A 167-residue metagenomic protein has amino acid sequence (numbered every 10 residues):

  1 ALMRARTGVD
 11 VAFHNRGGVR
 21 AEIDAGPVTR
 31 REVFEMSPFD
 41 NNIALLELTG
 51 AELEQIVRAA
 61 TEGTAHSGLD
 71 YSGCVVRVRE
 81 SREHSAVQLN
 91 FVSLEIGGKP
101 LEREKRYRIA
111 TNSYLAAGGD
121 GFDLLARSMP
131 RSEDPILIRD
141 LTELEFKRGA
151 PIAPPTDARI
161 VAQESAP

Functional and structural regions predicted by a protein language model:
A1-P167: Catalytic centers of hydrolytic enzymes
